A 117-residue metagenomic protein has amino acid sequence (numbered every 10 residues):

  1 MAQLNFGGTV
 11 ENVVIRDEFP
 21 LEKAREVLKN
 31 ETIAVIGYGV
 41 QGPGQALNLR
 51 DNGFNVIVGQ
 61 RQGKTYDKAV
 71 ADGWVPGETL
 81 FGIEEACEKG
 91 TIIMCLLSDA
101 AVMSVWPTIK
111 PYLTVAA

Functional and structural regions predicted by a protein language model:
A2-G77: NAD(P)+-binding Rossmann beta1-loop-alpha1 motif at the extreme N-terminus of oxidoreductases
R61, W74-A117: Rossmann-like NAD(P)-binding element
